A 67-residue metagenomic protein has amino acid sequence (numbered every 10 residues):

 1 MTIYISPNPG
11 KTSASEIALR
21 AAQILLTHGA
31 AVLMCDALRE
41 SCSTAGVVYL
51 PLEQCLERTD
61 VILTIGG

Functional and structural regions predicted by a protein language model:
M1-V61: ATP/NTP phosphate-donor binding region
